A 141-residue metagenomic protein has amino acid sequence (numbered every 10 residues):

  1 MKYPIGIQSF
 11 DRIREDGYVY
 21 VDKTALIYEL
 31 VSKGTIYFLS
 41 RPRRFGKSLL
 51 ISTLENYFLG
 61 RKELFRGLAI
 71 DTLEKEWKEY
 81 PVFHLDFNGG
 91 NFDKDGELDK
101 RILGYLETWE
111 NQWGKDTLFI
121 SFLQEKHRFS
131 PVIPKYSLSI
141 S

Functional and structural regions predicted by a protein language model:
M1-S141: Phosphate-binding site recognition
